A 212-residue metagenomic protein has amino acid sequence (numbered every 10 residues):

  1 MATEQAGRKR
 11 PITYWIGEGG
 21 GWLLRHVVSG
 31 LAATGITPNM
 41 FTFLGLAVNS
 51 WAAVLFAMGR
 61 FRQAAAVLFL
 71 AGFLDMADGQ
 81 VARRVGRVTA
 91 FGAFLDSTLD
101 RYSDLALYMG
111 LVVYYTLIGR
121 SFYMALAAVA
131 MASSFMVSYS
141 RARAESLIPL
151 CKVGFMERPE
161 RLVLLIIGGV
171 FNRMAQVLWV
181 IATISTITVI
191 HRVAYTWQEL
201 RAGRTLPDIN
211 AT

Functional and structural regions predicted by a protein language model:
A2-V28, S97-T212: A feature for the membrane-embedded catalytic helix bundles of lipid/isoprenoid biosynthetic enzymes
P11-Y14, E18, G35-P38, F61-A64 (+5 more regions): Residues at secondary-structure transition points
R25-T37: Cytosolic juxtamembrane amphipathic/interface segments immediately preceding and feeding into a transmembrane helix
T34, N39-T42, T188: Ser/Thr-centric signal marking residues that sit in or immediately flank functional binding/regulatory motifs
G35, L55-G59, G110, V170-F171: Helix-loop junctions at the membrane-solvent interface of multi-pass transporters, primarily the C-terminal
M40-F91, S121-A132, M174-I184: Membrane-embedded alpha-helical segments that form the functional core of polytopic membrane enzymes, especially those
